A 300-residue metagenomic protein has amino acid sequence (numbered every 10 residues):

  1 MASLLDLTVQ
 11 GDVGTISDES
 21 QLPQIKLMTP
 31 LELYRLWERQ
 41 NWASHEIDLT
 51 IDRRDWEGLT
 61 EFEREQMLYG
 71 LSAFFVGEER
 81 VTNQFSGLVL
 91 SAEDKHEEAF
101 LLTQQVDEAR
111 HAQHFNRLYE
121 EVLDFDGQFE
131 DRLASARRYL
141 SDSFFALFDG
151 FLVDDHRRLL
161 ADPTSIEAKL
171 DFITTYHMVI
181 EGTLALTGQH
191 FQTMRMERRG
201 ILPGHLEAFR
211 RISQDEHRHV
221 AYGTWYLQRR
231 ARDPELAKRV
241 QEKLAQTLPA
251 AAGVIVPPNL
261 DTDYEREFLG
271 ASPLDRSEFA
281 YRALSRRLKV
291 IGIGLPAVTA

Functional and structural regions predicted by a protein language model:
A2-A300: Non-heme di-metal
